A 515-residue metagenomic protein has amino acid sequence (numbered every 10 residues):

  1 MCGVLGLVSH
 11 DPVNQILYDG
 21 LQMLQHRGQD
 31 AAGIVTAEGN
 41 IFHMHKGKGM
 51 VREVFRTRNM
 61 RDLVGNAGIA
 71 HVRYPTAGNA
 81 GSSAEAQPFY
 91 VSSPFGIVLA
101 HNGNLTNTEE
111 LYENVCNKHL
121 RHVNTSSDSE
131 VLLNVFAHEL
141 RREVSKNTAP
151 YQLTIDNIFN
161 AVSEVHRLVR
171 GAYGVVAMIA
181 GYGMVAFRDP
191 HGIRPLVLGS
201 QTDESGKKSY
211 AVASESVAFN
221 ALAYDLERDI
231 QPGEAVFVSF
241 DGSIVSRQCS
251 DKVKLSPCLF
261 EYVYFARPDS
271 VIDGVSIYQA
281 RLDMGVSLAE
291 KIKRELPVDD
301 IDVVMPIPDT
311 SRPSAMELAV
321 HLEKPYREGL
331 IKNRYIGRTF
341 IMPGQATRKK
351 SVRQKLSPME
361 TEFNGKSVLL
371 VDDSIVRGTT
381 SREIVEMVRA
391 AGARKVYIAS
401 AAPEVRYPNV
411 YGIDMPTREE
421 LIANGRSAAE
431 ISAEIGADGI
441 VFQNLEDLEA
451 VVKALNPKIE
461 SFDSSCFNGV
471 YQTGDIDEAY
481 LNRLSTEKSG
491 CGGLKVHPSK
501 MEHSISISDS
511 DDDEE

Functional and structural regions predicted by a protein language model:
M1-P232, F237-D302, I307, K395: Conserved short alpha-helical segments that host acidic/polar catalytic motifs at enzyme active sites
A37-N40, I179-G183, I301-P313, R334-I336 (+2 more regions): A glycine-rich phosphate-binding loop feature that marks nucleotide/adenosyl-phosphate handling sites
E130-V135, Y326-R338, E434-V452: A conserved beta-strand->alpha-helix junction
E164, V217-A218, L222-L226, G233-E234 (+6 more regions): Phosphate/diphosphate-binding loops
H166, G181-G183, R188, K208 (+3 more regions): PRPP-dependent phosphoribosyltransferase catalytic core
K208-E215, K254-L255, T339-R353, A393 (+1 more regions): Flexible glycine/proline-rich, aromatic-decorated loop/lid segments
V304-I307, S311-L318, L322, Y326 (+2 more regions): Extended, hydrophobic alpha-helical segments in both membrane/secreted and soluble proteins
V320-V368, T379, R406-P416: Short, glycine/charge-rich flexible loops or terminal/linker lids adjacent to PRPP-binding catalytic cores
